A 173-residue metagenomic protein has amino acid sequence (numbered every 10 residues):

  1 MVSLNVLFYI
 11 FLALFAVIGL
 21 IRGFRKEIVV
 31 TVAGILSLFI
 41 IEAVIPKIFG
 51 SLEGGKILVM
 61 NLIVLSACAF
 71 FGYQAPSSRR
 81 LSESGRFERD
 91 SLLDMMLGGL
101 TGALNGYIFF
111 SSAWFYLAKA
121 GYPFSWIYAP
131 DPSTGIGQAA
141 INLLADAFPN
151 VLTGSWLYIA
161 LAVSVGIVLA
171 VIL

Functional and structural regions predicted by a protein language model:
M1-L173: Alpha-helical transmembrane segments and their juxtamembrane interface "caps" in small multi-pass membrane proteins
